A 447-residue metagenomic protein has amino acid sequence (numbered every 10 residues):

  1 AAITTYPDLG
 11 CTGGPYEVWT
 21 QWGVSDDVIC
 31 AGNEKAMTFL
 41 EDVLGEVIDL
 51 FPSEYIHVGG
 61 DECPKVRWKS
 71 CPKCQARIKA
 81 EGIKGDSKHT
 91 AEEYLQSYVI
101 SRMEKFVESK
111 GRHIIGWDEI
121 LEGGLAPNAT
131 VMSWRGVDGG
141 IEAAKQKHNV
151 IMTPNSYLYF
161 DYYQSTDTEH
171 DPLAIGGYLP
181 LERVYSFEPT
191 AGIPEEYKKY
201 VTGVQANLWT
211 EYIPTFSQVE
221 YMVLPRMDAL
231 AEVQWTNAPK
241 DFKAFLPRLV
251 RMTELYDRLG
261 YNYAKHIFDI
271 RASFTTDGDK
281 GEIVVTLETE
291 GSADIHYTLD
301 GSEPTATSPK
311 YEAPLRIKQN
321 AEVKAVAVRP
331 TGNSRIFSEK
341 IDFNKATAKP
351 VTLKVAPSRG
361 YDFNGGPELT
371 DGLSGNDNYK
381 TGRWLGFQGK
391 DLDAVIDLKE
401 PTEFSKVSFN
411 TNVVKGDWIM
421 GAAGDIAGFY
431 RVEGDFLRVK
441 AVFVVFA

Functional and structural regions predicted by a protein language model:
A1-T38, V66-A91: Aromatic- and acidic-residue-enriched carbohydrate-binding clefts of CAZyme catalytic domains
E41, G45, D49-I56, G60-M132 (+2 more regions): Gly/Pro-rich turn-and-neighbor structural signature
H113-A129, W134-I283: Flexible, acidic glycine-rich loops studded with aromatic residues
L246-V395, T411-G421: Short, compositionally stereotyped local motifs that mark structural "simplifiers"
E288-D294, P401-F404, L437: Short proline/glycine-enriched turn/loop motifs at strand-loop junctions of beta-rich domains
D294-T298, S408, A441-V445: Beta-strand signatures of extracellular beta-sandwich domains
F387-D391, P401, V413-A447: Trp- and acidic/polar-enriched beta-sheet ligand-binding modules for extracellular glycan and matrix recognition
D393-S405: Extracellular and analogous surface-interaction loops
